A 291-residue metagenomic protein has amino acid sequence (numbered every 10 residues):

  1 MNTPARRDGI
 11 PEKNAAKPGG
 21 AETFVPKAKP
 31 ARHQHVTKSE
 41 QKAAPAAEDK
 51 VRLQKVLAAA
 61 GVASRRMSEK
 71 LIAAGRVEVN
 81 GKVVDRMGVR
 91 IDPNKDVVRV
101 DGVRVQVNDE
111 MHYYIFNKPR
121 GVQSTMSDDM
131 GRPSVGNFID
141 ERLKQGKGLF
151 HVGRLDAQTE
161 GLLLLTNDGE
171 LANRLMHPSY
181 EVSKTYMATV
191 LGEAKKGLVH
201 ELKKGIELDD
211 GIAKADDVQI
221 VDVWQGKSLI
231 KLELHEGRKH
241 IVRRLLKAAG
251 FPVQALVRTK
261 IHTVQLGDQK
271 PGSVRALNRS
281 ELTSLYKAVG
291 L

Functional and structural regions predicted by a protein language model:
M1-A47, V51: Intrinsically disordered, Lys/Arg-rich low-complexity segments
H35-L291: Basic, flexible Lys/Arg- and Gly-enriched helix-loop patches that mediate nucleic-acid binding at interfaces with rRNA
